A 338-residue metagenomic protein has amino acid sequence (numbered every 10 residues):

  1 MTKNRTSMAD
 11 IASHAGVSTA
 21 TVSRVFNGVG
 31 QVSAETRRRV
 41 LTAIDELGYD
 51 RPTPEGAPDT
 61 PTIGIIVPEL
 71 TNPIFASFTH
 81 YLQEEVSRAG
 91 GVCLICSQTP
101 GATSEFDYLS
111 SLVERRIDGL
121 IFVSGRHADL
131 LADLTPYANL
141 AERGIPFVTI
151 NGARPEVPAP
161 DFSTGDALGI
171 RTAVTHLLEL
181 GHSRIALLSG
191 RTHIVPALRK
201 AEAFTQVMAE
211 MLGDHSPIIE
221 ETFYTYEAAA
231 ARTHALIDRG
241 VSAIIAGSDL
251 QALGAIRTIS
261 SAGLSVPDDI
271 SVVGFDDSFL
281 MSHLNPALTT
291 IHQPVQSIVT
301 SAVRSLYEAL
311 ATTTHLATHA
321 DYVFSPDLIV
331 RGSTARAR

Functional and structural regions predicted by a protein language model:
M1-D59, R338: N-terminal helix-turn-helix DNA-binding module of bacterial transcription factors
K3-S7, L41-H80, A89, P100 (+1 more regions): N-terminal helix-turn-helix/winged-helix DNA-binding helices and compositionally similar short basic alpha-helical
E35, V67-S77, I95-S104, R126-D129 (+7 more regions): Hinge/beta->alpha junction and helix N-cap segments in small-molecule ligand-binding domains
S104-I117, E227-R239: Short, well-structured alpha-helical segments in soluble
F106-I117, I121-L168: Short beta-strand-centered segments that line the small-molecule binding cleft or hinge of alpha/beta clamshell
S183-R184, D214-P217, V266-S271: Short acidic capping loops at alpha-helix termini that bridge into adjacent secondary structure
A235-R338: Flexible loop/turn connectors
